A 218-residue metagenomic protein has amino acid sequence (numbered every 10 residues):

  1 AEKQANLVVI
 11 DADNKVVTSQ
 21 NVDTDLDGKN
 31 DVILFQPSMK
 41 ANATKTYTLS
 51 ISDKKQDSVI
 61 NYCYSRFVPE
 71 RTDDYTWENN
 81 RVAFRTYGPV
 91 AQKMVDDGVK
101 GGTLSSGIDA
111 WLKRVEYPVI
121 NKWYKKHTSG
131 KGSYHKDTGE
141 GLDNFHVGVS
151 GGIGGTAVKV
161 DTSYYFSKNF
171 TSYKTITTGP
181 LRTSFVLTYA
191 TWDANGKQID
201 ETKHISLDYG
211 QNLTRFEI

Functional and structural regions predicted by a protein language model:
A1-S65, T72: Alpha-mannosidase-like glycoside hydrolase catalytic domains involved in N-glycan trimming, generalizing to other
K15-V17, M39-K45, Q92-M94, T191-Q198: Short, surface-exposed beta-strand/loop "edge" segments at domain boundaries and coil↔beta transitions
T18-L26, R66-V68, Y75-W77, K168-T178: Short, exposed beta-strand/loop patches in secreted or surface proteins that constitute
K29, M39-A41, P69, T76-E78 (+3 more regions): Solvent-exposed loop and beta-edge segments used for protein-protein assembly and interaction
T46-S50, V186, R215-E217: Residues within well-ordered beta-strands of beta-sheet-rich folds
T48, D53-S163: Solvent-exposed N-terminal domain segments of exported/luminal and surface proteins
R81, K203, T214-I218: Short, well-ordered beta-strand segments enriched in hydrophobic/aromatic residues
Y124-G210: Extended, loop-rich substrate-binding clefts of extracytoplasmic carbohydrate-active enzymes
